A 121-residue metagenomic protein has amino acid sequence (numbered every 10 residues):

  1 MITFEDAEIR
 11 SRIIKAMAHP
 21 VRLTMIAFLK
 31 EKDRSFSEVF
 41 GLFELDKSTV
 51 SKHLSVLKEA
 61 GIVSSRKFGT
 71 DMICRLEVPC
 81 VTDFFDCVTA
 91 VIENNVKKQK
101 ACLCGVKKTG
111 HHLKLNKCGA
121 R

Functional and structural regions predicted by a protein language model:
M1-D6, E31, L42, K47 (+2 more regions): C-terminal regulatory/oligomerization modules of transcriptional regulators
E8-S48, F68-V81: N-terminal helix-turn-helix DNA-binding core of bacterial DNA-binding proteins
L54-S55: Short, hydrophobic-biased segments on the C-terminal half of alpha helices that form "recognition helices"
